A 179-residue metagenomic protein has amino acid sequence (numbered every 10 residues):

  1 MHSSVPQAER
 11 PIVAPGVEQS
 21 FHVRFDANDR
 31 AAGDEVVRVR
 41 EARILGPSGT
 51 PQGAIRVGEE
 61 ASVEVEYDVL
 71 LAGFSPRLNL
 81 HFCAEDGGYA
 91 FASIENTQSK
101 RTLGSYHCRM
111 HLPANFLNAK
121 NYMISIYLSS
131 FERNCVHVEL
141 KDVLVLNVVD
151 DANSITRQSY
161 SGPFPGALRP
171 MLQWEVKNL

Functional and structural regions predicted by a protein language model:
M1-L179: Localized sequence-composition bias
